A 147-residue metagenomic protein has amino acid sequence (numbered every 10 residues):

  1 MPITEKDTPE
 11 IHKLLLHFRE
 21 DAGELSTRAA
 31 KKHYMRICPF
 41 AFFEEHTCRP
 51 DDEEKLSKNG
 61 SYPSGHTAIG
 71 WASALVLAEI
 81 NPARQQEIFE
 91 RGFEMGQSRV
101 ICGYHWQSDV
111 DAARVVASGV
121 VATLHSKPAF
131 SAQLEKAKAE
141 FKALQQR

Functional and structural regions predicted by a protein language model:
M1-I101, S126, Q133: Hydrophobic alpha-helical bundle signature of multipass membrane enzymes
M35-F40, G70, V110-S118, K138-F141: Short alpha-helical linear motifs
K55, E94-H105, K138-R147: Short, mixed-charge aromatic SLiMs
E94-H125, A129: Interfacial helix-loop-helix junctions of multi-pass membrane proteins
V120-R147: C-terminal membrane module of polytopic membrane proteins
